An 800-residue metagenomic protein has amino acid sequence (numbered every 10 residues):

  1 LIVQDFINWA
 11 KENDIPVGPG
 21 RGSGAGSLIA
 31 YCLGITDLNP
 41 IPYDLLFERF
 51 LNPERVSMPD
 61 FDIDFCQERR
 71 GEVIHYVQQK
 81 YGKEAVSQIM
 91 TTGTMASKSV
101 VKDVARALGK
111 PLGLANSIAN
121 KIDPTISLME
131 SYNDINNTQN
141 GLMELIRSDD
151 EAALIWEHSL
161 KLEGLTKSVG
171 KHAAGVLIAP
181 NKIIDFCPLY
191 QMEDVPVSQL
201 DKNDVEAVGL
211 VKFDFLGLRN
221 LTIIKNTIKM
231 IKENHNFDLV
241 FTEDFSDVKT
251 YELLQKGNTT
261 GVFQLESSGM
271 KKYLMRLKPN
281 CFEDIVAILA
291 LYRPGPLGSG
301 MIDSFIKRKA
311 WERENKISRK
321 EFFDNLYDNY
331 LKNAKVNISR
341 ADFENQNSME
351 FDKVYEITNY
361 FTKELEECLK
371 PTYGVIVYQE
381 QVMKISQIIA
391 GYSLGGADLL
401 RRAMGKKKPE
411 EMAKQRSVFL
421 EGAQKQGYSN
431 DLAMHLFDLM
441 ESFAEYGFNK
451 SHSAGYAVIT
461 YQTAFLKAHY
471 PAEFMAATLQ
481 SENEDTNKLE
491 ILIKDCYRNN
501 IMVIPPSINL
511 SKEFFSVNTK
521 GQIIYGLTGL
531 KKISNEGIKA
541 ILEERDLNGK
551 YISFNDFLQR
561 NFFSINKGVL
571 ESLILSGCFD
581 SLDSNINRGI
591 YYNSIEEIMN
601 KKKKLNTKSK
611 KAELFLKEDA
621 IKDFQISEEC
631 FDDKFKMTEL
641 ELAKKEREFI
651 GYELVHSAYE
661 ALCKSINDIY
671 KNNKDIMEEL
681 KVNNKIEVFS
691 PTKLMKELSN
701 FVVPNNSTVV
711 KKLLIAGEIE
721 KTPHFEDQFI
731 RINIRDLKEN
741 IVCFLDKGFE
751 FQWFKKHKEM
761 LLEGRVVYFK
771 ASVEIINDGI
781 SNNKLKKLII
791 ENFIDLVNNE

Functional and structural regions predicted by a protein language model:
L1-K603, L614, G651, F689 (+3 more regions): Alpha-helical scaffold/interaction cores of sigma-54-like transcription cofactors and many family A DNA polymerases
Y330-M349, L614, E618-E628, D632-M637 (+3 more regions): Acidic, low-complexity intrinsically disordered tails
G537-A540, H656-S657, N667, I730 (+3 more regions): Terminal end segments
G568-Y670: Non-globular terminal segments used for targeting and regulation at membranes
F635, E641-P723: OB-fold nucleic-acid-binding modules
T708, E750-K770: Short nucleic-acid-contacting surface segments enriched for D/E, G, S/T with interspersed K/R
E739-D746: A short macromolecule-binding patch
S772-E800: OB-fold/S1-family single-stranded nucleic acid-binding modules
